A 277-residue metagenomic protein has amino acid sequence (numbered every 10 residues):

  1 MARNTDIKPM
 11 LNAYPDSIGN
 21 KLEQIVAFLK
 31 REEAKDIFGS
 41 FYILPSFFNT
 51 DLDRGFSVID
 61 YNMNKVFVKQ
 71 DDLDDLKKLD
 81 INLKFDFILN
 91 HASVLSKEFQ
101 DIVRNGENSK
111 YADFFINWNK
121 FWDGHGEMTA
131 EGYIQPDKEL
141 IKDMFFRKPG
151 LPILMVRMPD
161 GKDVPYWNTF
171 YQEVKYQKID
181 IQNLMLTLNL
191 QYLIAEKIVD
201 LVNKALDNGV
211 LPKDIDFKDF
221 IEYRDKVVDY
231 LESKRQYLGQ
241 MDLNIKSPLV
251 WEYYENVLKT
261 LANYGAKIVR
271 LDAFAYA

Functional and structural regions predicted by a protein language model:
A2-E252, N263, F274-Y276: Acidic/aromatic-lined carbohydrate-recognition and catalytic surfaces of CAZymes acting on diverse glycans
L261-L271: Active-site regions of oxyanion-processing enzymes, predominantly non-cytosolic
